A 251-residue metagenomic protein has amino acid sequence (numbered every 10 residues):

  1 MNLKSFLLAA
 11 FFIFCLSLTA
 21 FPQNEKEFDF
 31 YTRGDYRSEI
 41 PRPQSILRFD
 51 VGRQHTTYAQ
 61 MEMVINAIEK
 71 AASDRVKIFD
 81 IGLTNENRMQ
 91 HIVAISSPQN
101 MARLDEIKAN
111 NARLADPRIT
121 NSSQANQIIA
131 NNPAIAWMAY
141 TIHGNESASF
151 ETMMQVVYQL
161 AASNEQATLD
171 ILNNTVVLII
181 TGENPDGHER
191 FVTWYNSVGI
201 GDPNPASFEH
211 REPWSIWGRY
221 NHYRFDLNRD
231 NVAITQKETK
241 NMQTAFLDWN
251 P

Functional and structural regions predicted by a protein language model:
M1-L3: N-terminal secretory signal peptides that target proteins for export/translocation
S5-L7, F21-P251: M14 metallocarboxypeptidase catalytic domain recognition
A9-S17: Bacterial N-terminal signal peptides
